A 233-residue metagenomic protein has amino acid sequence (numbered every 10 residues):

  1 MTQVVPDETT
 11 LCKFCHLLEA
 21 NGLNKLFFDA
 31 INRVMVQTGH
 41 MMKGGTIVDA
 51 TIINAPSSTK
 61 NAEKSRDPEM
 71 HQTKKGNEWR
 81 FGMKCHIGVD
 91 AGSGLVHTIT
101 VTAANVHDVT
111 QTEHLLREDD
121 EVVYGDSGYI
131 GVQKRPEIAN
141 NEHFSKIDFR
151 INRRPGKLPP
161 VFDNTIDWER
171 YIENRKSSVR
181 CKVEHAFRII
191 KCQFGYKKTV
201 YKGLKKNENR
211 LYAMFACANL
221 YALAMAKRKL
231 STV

Functional and structural regions predicted by a protein language model:
T2-H143, N152, Y212-A218: Polybasic low-complexity intrinsically disordered regions
V36, H40, C192-G195, M225: Generic secondary-structure signature for well-ordered alpha-helical cores
V96, R153-K157, L223: Short, acidic Gly/Pro/Ser/Thr-rich loop/turn segments
E121-V122, S127-K205, N209: Helix-centered, glycine/charged polyanion-binding patches within enzymatic domains that contact phosphate-containing
R170, K227-V233: A short, flexible helix-boundary coil/loop motif
C217-Y221, A226: Aspartic protease catalytic domain
